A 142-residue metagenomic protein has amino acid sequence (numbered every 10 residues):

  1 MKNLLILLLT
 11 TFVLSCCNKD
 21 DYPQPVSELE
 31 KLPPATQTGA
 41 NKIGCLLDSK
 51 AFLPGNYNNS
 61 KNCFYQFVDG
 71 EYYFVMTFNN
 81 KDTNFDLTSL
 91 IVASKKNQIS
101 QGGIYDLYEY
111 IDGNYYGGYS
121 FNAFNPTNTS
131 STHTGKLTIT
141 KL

Functional and structural regions predicted by a protein language model:
M1-N18: Sec-dependent bacterial lipoprotein signal peptides
L7, A35, G39, T127-T129: Generic marker of residues within folded, mature protein domains
L14, L29-L32, I43-L47, F52 (+2 more regions): Generic hydrophobic secondary-structure signal
S15-G39: Bacterial Sec-dependent N-terminal signal peptides
Y22-P25, K31-L32, F52-N56, Y116-Y119: A short linear-motif detector with a strong N-terminal bias
T36-V75: Post-signal-peptide N-terminal segment of Sec-exported extracytoplasmic proteins
S60-L142: Surface-exposed helix/loop patches within compact recognition domains
